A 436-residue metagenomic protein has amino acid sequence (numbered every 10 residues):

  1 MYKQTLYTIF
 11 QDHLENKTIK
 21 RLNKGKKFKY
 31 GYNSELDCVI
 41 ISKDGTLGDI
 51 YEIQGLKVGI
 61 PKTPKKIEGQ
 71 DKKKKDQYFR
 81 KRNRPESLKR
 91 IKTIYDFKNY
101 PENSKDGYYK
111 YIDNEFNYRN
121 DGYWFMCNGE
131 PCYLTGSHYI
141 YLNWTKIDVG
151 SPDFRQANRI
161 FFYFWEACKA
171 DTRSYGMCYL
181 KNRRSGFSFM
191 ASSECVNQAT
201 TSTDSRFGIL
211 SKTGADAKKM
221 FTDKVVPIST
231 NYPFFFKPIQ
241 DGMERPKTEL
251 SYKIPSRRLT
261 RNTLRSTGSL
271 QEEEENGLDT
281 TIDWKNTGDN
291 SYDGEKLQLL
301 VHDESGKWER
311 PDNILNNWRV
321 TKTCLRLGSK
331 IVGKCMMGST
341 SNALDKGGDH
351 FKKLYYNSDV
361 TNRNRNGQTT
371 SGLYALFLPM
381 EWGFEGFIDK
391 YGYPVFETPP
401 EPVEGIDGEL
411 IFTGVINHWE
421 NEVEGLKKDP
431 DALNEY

Functional and structural regions predicted by a protein language model:
Y2-G176, Y436: Pre-P-loop entry segment of helicase/translocase ATPase cores
R90, S104-Y111, E115, N120-G122 (+8 more regions): Conserved P-loop NTPase catalytic core
T172-C195: Walker A/P-loop
R206-G288: Conserved nucleotide-state-sensing and coupling region of NTP-binding domains
I209, D283-W284, I331-T340: Structural recognition of the conserved hydrophobic beta-strand(s) that form the central parallel beta-sheet of P-loop
D289, K307-W308: Residues immediately C-terminal
V301-K307: Walker B catalytic acidic pair
P311-I331: Short, conserved "post-DEAD/DEAH" coupling segment immediately C-terminal to helicase motif II within the SF2/RecA-like
